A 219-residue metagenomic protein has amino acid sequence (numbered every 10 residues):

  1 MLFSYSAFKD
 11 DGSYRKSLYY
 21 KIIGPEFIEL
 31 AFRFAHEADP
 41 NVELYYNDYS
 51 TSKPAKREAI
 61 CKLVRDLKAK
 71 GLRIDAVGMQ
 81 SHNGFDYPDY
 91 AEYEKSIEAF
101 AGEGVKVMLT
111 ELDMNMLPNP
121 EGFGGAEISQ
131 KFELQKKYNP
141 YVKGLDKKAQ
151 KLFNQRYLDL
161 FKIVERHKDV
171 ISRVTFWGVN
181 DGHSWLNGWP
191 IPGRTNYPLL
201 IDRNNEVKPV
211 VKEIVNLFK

Functional and structural regions predicted by a protein language model:
M1-F3, G78, T175: Residues embedded in well-ordered beta-strands within globular domains across many folds
Y5-P25, F34, P88, E92-M108 (+2 more regions): Aromatic-rich peripheral "rim/lid" segments of glycoside hydrolase catalytic domains that contact and position glycan
Y14-K21, D48-S52, M79-Y87: Surface-exposed cleft-lining segments at the edges of enzyme active sites
K21-E29, K68-K70: Acidic, His- and aromatic-enriched active-site or binding-groove loops in soluble protein domains that engage sugars
E29-K56, M108-E111, R173-V179: Aromatic-lined carbohydrate-recognition surfaces of secreted/lumenal glycan-active proteins
A31, L63-V64, Q80, S96 (+1 more regions): Short, hydrophobic/aromatic alpha-helical segments in well-folded domains
P40-E43, L72-A76, E103-K106, D169-S172: Short, well-ordered coil/turn segments that N-cap beta-strands
K53-K70, D89-E94: Distinct, well-ordered alpha-helical segments
